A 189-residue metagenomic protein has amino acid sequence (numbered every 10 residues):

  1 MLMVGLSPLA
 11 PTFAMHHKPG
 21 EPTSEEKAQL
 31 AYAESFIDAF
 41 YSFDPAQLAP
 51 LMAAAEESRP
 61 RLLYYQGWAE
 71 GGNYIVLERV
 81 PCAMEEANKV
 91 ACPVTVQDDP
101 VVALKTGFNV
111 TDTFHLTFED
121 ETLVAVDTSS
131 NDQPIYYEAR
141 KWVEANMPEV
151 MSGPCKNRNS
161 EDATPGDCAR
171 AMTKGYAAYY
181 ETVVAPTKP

Functional and structural regions predicted by a protein language model:
M1, S7-D38, S42, P186-K188: Short, low-complexity N-terminal intrinsically disordered segments enriched in polar/charged residues
A28-S35, Q47, P60-Y64, E138 (+1 more regions): Extracytoplasmic/secreted proteins, especially bacterial periplasmic and envelope-associated proteins
A39-S58: Short, well-ordered alpha-helical segments enriched in acidic and aromatic residues
L48-L51, L77-V80, V126-D127: Surface-exposed patches in mature extracellular/periplasmic domains of secreted proteins
M52-A53, V94-D98, S129-D132: A mature extracytoplasmic/lumenal domain signature
Y64-T117, P189: Surface-exposed, charged secondary-structure patches
V126-P189: Low-complexity, intrinsically disordered terminal/linker segments enriched in charged and Gly/Pro repeats
